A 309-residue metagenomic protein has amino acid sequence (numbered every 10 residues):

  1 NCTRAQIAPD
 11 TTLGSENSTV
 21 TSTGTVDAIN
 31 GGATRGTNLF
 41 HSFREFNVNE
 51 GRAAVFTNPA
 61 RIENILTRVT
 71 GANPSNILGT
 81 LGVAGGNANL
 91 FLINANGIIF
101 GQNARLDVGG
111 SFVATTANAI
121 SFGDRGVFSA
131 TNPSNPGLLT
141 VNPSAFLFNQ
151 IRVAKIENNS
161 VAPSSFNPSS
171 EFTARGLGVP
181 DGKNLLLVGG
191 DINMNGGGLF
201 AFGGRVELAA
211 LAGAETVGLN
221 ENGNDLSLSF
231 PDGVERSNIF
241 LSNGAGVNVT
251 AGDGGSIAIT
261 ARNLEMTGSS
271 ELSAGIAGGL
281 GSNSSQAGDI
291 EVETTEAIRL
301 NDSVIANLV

Functional and structural regions predicted by a protein language model:
N1-V309: Extracellular and secretory-pathway beta-repeat/beta-biased strand scaffolds
